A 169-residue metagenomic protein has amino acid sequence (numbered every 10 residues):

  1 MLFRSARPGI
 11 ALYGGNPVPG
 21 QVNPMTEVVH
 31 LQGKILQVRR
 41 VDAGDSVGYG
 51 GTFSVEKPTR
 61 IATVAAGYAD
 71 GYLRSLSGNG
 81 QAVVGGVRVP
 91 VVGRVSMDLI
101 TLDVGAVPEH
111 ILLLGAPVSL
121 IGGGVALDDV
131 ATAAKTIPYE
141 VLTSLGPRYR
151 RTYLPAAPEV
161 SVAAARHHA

Functional and structural regions predicted by a protein language model:
M1-A169: Active-site anion/phosphate-binding pocket segments in diverse small-molecule metabolic enzymes
